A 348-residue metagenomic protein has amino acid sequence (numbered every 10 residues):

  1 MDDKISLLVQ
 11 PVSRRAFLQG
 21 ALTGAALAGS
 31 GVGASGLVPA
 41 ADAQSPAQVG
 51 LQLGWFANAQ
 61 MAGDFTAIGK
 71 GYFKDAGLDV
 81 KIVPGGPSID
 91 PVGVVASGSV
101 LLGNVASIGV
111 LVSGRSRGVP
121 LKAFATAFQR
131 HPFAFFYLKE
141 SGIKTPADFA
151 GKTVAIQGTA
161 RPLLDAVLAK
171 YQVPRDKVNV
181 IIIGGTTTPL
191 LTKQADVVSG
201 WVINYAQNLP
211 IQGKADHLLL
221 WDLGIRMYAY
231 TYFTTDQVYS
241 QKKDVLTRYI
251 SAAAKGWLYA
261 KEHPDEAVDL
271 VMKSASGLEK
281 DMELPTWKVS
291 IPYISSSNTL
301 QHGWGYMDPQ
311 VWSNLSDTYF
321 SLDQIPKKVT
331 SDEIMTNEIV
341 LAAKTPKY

Functional and structural regions predicted by a protein language model:
M1-A16, T23-S30: N-terminal secretory signal peptides
G29-P39: C-terminal segment of classical bacterial N-terminal signal peptides
L37-A47, I339-Y348: Bacterial Sec-exported substrate-binding components of ABC uptake systems
D42-T192, D196-V202, L219-L220, R226: Short, glycine-/small- and polar/acidic-enriched structural segments that line small-molecule recognition paths
A127-Y137, Q212-V238, I250, V289-S295: Periplasmic-binding protein-like
R175-V178, G277-K288, I325-E333: Short, surface-exposed acidic
K242-L322: Secondary-structure end/capping motifs
W312-Y348: Conserved C-terminal helix/tail region of periplasmic/extracytoplasmic solute-binding proteins
